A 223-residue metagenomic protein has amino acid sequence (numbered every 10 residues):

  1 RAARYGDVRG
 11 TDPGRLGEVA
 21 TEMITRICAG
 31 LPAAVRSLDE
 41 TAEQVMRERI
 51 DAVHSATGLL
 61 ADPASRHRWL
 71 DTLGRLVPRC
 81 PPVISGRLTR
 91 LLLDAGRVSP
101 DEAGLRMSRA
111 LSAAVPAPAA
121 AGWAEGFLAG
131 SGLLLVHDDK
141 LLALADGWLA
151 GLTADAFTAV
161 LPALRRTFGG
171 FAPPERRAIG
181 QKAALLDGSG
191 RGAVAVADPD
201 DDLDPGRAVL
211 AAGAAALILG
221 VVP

Functional and structural regions predicted by a protein language model:
R1-P223: Extended repeat-based interaction scaffolds and adjacent low-complexity, acidic/S/T/P-biased segments that form broad
